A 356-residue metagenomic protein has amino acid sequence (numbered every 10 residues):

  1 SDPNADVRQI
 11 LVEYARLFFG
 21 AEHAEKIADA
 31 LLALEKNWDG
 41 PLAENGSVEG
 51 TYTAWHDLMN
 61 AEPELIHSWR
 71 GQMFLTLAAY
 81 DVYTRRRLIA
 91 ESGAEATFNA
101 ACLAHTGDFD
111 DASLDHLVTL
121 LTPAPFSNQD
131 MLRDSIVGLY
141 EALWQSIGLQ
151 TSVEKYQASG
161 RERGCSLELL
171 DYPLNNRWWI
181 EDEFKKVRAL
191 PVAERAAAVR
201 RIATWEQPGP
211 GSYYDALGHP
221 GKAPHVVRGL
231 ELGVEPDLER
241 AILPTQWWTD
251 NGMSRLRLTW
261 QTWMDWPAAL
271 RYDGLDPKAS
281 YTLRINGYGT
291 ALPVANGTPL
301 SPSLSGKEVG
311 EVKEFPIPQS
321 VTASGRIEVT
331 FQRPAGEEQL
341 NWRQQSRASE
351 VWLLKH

Functional and structural regions predicted by a protein language model:
S1-W205: C-terminal non-catalytic alpha-helical accessory regions
K26, K36, K155, K185-K186 (+5 more regions): Context-gated lysine
A43-S47, L232, Q319: Short, charged/polar low-complexity linear motifs in solvent-exposed/disordered segments
T51-A54, L232-Q246, A291, P302 (+1 more regions): Generic structural motif
K185, Y214-D215, P316, Q332: Compositionally biased, low-structure terminal segments
R195-L275, E337-H356: Glycan-recognition and processing domains
T259-K278, N286-K355: Beta-strand-rich ligand-recognition modules
